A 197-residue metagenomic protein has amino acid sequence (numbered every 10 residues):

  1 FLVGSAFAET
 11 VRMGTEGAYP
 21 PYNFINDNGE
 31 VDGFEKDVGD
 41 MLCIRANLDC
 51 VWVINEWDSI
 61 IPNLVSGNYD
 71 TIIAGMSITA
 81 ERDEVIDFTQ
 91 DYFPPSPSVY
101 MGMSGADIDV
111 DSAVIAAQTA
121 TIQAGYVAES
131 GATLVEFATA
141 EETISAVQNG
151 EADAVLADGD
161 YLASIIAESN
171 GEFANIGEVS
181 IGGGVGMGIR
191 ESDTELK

Functional and structural regions predicted by a protein language model:
L2-T10: Sec/Tat signal peptide C-region and signal peptidase I cleavage site
E9-M76: Extracytoplasmic small-molecule ligand-binding "clamshell" domains of the periplasmic binding protein/Venus flytrap
G17, P94-V99, G159, A163-K197: Periplasmic-binding protein-like
A18-P20, D58-S59, S77-E81, A106-D107 (+5 more regions): Solvent-exposed loop/turn segments at secondary-structure junctions within structured extracellular/periplasmic domains
K36, V51-N63, T119-A120, V135-N149 (+2 more regions): Short helix-initiation/N-cap motifs at beta->coil->alpha
K36-A46, S104-A106, V110-Q123, G184-K197: Extended ligand-binding regions for polar small-molecule ligands
N47-D49, V65-A74, Q148-Y161, G171-E172: Alpha-to-beta junction loops
L48, S77-I78, R82-V135: A conserved helix-loop-strand patch within extracytoplasmic ligand-binding domains of the periplasmic binding
